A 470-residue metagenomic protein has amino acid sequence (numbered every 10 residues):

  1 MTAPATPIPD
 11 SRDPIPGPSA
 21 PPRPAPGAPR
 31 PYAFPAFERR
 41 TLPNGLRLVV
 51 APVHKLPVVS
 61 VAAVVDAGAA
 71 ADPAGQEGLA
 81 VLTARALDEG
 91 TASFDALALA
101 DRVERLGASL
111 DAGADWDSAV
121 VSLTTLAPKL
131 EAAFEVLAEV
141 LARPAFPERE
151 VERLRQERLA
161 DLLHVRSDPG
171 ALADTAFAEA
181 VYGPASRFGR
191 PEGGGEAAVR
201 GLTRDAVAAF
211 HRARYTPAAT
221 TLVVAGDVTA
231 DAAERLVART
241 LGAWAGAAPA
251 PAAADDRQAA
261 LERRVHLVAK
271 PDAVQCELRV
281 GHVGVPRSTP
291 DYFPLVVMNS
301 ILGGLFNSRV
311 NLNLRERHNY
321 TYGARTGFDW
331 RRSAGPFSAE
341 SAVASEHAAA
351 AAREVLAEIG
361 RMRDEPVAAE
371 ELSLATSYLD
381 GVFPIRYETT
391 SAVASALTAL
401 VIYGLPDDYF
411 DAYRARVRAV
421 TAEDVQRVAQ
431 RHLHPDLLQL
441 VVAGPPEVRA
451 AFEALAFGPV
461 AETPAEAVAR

Functional and structural regions predicted by a protein language model:
M1-P21, T41, V49, A98-A250 (+2 more regions): Charge-rich, well-structured scaffold segments of protease-associated domains
D13-V58: N- or domain-start disorder-to-order transition segments that initiate the globular core
A33-F34, E104, E262, D424: Residues that act as N-cap/strand-start positions at coil-to-secondary-structure junctions
A36, N44-L46, P57-A63, G78 (+6 more regions): Envelope-exposed proteins and targeting segments
P52-H54, V61-A67, P249-N307, H318 (+1 more regions): His/Glu-based metal-binding/catalytic segments typifying zinc-dependent metallopeptidases
K55, S60-A127, R190-P191, G304-Y320 (+1 more regions): M16/MPP (pitrilysin/insulinase) zinc-metallopeptidase core fold and M16-derived inactive scaffolds
